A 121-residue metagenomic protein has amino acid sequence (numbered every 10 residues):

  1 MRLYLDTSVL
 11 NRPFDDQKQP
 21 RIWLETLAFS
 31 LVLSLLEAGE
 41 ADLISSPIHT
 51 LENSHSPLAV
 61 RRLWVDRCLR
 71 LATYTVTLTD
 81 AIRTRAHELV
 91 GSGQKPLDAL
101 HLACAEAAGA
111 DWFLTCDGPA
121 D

Functional and structural regions predicted by a protein language model:
M1-S45, S54-L63: Short, well-structured N-terminal submotif of metal-dependent ribonuclease cores
T7, P47, C116-G118: Short secondary-structure boundary segments
Q19, L51-E52, H87-V90: Short, contiguous strand/loop micro-motifs
V32, E52, S56, C68-L69 (+1 more regions): Extended, non-catalytic scaffold segments that flank or surround catalytic motifs
E37, L69, E106: Anion (oxyanion) recognition and catalysis
I48, V60-R70, A86: Short basic alpha-helical hairpin corresponding to helix-turn-helix/winged-helix-like nucleic-acid-binding
T73-A120: Active-site neighborhoods of divalent-metal-dependent phosphate/nucleic-acid chemistry enzymes
